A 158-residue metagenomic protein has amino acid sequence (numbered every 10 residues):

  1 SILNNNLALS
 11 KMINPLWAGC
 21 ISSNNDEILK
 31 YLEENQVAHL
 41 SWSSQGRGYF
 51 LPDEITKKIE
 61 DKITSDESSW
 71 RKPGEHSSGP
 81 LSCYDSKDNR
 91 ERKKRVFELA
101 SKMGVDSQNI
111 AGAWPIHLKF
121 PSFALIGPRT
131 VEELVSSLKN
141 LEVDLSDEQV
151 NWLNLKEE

Functional and structural regions predicted by a protein language model:
S1-E158: Beta/alpha (TIM)-barrel catalytic core signal, keyed to glycine-rich beta->alpha loops juxtaposed to Asp/Glu that bind
